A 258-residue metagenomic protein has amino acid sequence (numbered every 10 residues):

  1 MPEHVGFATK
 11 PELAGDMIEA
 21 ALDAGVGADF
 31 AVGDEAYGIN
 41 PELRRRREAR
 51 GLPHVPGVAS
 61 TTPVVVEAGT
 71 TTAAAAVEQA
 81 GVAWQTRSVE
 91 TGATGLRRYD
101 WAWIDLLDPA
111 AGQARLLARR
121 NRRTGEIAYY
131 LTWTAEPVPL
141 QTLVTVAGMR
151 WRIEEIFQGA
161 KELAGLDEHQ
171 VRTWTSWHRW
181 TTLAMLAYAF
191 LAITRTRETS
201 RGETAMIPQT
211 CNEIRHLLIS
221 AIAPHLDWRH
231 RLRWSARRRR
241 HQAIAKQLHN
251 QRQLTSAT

Functional and structural regions predicted by a protein language model:
M1-A31, A36-P53, S60, S256: Conserved, well-structured functional cores that handle cations and Mg-NTP chemistry
M1-F7, P53-R152, A223, Q253-S256: An anionic, glycine-rich sequence signature occurring as long contiguous blocks
H4, G33-Y37, W133, V146 (+1 more regions): Short, charged/polar micro-motifs that form catalytic or ligand-binding hotspots
F30-Y37, H54, Y130, W151-A160 (+1 more regions): Short, conserved catalytic/metal-binding motifs centered on acidic residues
Y37, P137-V171: Short amphipathic alpha-helical "interface-anchor" segments enriched in bulky aromatics
N40, V66-E67, W180: Short Asp/Glu-rich motifs
G159, A164-H225: Basic, amphipathic alpha-helical segments enriched in Lys/Arg and hydrophobic/aromatic residues
A223-T258: Long, charge-rich low-complexity segments
